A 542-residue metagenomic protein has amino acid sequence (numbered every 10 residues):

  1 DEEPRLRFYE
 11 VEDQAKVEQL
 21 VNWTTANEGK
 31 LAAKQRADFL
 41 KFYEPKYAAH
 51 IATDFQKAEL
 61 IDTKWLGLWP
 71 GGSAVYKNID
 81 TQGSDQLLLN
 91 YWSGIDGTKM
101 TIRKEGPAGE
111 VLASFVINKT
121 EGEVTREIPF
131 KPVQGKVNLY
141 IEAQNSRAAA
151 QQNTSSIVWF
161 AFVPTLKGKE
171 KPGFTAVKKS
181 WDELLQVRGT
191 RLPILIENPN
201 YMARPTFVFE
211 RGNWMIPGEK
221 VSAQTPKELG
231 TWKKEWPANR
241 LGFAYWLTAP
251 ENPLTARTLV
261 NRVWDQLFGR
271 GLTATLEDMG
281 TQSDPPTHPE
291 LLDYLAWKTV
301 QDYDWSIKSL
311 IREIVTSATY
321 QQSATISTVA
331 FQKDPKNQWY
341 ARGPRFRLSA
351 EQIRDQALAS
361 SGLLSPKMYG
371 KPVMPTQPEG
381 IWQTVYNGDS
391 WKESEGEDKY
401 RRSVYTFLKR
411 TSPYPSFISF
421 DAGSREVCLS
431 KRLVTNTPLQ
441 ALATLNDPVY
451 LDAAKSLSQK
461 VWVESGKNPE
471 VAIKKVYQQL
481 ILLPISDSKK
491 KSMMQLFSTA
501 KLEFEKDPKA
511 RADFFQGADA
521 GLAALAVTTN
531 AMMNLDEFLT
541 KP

Functional and structural regions predicted by a protein language model:
D1, F417: Sequence context surrounding c-type heme c attachment/ligation sites in exported
E2-K179: Extracytoplasmic
K169-E395, V427-R432, L445-D513, D519-A520 (+2 more regions): Primarily short, surface-exposed interaction patches in extracytoplasmic proteins
F407-R410, I418-L429: A structural supersecondary motif
T528: Short, surface-exposed polybasic-aromatic patches that bind anionic ligands, especially phosphate groups
